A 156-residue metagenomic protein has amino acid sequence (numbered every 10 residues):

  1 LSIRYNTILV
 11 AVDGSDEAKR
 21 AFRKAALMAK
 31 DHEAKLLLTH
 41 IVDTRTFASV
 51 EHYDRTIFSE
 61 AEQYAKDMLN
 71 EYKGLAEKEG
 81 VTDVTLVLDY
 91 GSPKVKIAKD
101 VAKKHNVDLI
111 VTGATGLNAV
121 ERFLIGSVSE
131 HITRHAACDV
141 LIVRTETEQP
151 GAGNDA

Functional and structural regions predicted by a protein language model:
L1-I3, G74-I110, T147-A156: Structural beta-alpha unit
S2-R55, E79: Small/aliphatic-rich secondary-structure junction motif
R4, L27, K103-G151: Gly/Ser-rich helix-loop-strand patches that form or flank binding pockets for ribonucleotide-derived cofactors
S15, D43, G91, L117 (+1 more regions): Residue-level marker for beta-strand->alpha-helix junctions and adjacent short loops that shape enzyme
A21, A48-E51, K96-K99, R122-L124 (+1 more regions): Short, well-ordered secondary-structure micro-motifs
K24, E60-Y72, K96: Short, solvent-exposed amphipathic alpha-helices that sit in or adjacent to ligand/effector-binding or catalytic
T39, T85-D89, L141: General small-molecule cofactor/ligand-binding pocket signal
H40-D67, P150-A156: Acidic, proline/glycine-rich short linear motifs
